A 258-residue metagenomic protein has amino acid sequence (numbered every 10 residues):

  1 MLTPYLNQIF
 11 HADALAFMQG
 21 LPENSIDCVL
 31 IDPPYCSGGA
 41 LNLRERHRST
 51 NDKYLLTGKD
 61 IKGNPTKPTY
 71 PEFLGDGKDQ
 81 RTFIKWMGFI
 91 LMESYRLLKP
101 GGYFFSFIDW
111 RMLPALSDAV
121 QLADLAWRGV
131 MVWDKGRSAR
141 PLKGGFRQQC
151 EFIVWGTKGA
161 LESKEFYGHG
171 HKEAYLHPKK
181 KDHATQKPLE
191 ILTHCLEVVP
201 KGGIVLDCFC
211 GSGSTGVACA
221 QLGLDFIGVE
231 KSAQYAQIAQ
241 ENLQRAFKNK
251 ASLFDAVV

Functional and structural regions predicted by a protein language model:
M1-S138, G144, Q148, A160-S163 (+1 more regions): S-adenosyl-L-methionine-dependent nucleic acid methyltransferase catalytic domains
Q149-I153: Short hydrophobic/aromatic beta-strand or adjacent loop that forms the aromatic wall/cage of a ligand/substrate-binding
W155-T157: Short, well-ordered beta-strand micro-motif
